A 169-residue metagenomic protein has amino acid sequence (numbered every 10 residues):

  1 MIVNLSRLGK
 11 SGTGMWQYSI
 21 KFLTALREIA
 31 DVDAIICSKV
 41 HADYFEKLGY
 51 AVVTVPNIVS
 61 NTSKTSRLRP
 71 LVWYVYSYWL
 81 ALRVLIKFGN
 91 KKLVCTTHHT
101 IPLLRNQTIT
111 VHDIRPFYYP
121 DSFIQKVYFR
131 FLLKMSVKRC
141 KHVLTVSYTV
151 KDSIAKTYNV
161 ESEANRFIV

Functional and structural regions predicted by a protein language model:
M1-V169: Carbohydrate transferase catalytic cores enriched for Leloir-type hexosyltransferases
